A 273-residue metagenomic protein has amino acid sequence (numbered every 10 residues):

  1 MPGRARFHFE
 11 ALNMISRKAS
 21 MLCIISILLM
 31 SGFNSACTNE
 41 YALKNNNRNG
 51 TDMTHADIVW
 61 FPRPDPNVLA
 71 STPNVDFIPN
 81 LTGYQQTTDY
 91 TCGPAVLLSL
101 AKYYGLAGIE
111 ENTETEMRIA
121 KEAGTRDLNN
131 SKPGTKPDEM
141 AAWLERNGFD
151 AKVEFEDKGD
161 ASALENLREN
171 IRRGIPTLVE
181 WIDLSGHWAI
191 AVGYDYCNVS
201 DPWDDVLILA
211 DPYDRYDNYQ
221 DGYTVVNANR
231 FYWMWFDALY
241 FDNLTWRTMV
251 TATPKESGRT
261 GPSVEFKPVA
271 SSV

Functional and structural regions predicted by a protein language model:
M1-E40: Secretory targeting signatures
C37-T91: Flexible propeptides and autoinhibitory/regulatory segments associated with cysteine proteases
E40-Y41, D57-V59, P64, L128 (+1 more regions): Noncatalytic regulatory segments and standalone regulatory/sensor domains
V68-L69, P73-T125: Active-site nucleophile-adjacent alpha helix/oxyanion-hole segment immediately C-terminal to the catalytic cysteine
G83-A95, N130-D138, K158-A161: Soluble non-cytosolic domains of exported or imported proteins
L98-A107, E122, W143-D150, E169-G174 (+2 more regions): Structured segments of extracytoplasmic/periplasmic soluble domains in secreted or envelope-associated proteins
T113, M117-S131, R146-A163: Catalytic cysteine-centered active-site loop
E154-A210: Active-site-adjacent substructure of cysteine-protease-like catalytic cores
